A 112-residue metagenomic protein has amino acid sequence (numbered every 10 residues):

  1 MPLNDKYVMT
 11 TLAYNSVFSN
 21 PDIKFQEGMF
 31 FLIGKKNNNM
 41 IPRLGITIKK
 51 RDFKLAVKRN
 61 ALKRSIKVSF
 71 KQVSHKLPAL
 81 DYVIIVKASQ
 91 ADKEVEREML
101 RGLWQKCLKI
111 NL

Functional and structural regions predicted by a protein language model:
M1-L112: Positively charged, solvent-exposed patches that mediate nucleic-acid binding
